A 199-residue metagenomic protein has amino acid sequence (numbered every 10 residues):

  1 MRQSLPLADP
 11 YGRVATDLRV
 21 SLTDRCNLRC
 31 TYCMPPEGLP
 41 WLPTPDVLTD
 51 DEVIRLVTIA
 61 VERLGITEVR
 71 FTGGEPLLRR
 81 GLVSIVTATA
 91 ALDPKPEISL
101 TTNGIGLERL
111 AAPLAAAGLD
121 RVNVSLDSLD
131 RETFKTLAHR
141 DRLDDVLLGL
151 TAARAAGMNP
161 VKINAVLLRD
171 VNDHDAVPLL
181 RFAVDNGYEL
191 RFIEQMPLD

Functional and structural regions predicted by a protein language model:
R2-T72, L77-P96: Conserved alpha-helical substructure of the radical SAM core
Q3, L7, T44, L110 (+3 more regions): Glycine-rich, flexible loop/turn motifs
E37-W41, L129-R131, P197-D199: A short, flexible beta-alpha/helix-coil linker loop
I54-R70, R79-R181: Radical SAM/AdoMet-radical enzyme domain recognition
G73, T102, F192-M196: A general secondary-structure junction signal
P76, L126, Q195: Active-site loop/turn elements of alpha/beta-hydrolase fold enzymes, especially the short glycine-/histidine-rich
R169-V171, R191-D199: Flexible glycine/acidic-rich beta-alpha junction loops that bind and position SAM and/or redox cofactors in anaerobic
F182-V184, Y188: A structural motif corresponding to the C-terminal lobe/cap of the Radical SAM core domain
